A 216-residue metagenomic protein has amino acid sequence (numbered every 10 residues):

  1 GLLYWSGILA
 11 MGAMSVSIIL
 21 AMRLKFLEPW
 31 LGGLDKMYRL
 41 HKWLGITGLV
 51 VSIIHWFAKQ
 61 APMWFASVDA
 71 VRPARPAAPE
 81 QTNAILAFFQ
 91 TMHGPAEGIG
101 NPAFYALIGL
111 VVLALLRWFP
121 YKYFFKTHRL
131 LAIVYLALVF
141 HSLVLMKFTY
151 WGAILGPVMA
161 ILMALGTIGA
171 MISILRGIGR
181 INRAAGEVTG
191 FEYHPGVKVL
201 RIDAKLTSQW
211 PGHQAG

Functional and structural regions predicted by a protein language model:
G1-G216: FNR-like FAD-binding dehydrogenase module
